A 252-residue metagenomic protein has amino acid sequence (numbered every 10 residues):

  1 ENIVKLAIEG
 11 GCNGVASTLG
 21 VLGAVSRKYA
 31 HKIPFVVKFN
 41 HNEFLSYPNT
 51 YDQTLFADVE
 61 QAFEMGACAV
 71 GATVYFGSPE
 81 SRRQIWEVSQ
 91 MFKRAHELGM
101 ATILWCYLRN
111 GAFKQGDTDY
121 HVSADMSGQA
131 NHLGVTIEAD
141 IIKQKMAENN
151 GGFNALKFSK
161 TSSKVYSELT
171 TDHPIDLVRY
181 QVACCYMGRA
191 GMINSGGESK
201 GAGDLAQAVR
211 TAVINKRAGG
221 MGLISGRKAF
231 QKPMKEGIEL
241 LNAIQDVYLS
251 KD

Functional and structural regions predicted by a protein language model:
E1-I193, A202-M221, D246-K251: Alpha/beta enzyme core
F76-S78, E198-K200, A229-Q231: Short histidine/acidic/glycine/proline-rich micro-motifs that form metal- and phosphate-coordinating active-site loops
M192-E198, S225-K228: Glycine-rich beta-strand-to-loop/alpha-helix junction loops that act as flexible
G201-L205, L223-S225, Q231-M234: Short active-site-adjacent structural elements
A218-G219, F230-D252: C-terminal helical cap(s) of enzyme catalytic domains, especially alpha/beta-barrels
